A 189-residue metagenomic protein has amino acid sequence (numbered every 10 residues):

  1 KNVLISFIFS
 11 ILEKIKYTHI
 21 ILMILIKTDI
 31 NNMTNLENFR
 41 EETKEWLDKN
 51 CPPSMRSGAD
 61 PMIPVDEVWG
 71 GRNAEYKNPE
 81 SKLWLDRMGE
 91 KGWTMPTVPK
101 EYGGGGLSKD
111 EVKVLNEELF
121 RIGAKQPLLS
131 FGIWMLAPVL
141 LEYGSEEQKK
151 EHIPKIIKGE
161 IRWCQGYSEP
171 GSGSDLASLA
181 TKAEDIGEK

Functional and structural regions predicted by a protein language model:
K1-I5, K14-I15: Polybasic, lysine-rich low-complexity intrinsically disordered segments
S10-L12, L25: Short hydrophobic targeting helices and cationic amphipathic motifs that mediate membrane/organellar targeting
Y17-H19: Low-complexity, intrinsically disordered or signal/transmembrane-proximal segments
I24-F131, E147-K158: Amphipathic, small/basic residue-rich leader segments at the start of a protein or domain
D66-W69, P138, S174-A177: Short, solvent-exposed polar/charged micro-motifs at secondary-structure junctions
N73, L141, S168: Glycine- and other small-residue-rich loops at beta-strand/loop junctions that grip anionic moieties
G105, E147-K189: Glycine-rich, Trp-frequent "lid" loop and neighboring beta-strands that shape and gate the flavin cofactor pocket
L128-E147, G173: N-terminal glycine-rich flavin-associated loop
